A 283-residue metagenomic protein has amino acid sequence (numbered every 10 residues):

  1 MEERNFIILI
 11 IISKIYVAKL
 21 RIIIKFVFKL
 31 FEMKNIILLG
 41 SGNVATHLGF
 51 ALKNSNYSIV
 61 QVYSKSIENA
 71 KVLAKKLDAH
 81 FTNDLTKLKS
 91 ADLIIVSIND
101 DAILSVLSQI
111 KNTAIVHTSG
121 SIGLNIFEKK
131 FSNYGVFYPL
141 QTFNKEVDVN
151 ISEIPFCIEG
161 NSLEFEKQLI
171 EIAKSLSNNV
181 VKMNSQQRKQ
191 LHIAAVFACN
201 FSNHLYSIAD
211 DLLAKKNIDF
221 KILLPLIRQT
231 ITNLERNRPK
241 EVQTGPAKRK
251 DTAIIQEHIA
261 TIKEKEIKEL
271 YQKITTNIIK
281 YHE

Functional and structural regions predicted by a protein language model:
F6-L9: Short hydrophobic targeting helices and cationic amphipathic motifs that mediate membrane/organellar targeting
F31-T82, V149: NAD(P)+-binding Rossmann beta1-loop-alpha1 motif at the extreme N-terminus of oxidoreductases
I67-D148: Rossmann-like NAD(P)(H) cofactor-binding subdomain of soluble oxidoreductases
N69, L73-K76, D148-Q190, A198-E235: Internal alpha-helical scaffold of NAD(P)-dependent oxidoreductase catalytic cores
R228-E283: Interdomain hinge/lid region at the active-site interface of Rossmann-like NAD(P)-dependent oxidoreductases
